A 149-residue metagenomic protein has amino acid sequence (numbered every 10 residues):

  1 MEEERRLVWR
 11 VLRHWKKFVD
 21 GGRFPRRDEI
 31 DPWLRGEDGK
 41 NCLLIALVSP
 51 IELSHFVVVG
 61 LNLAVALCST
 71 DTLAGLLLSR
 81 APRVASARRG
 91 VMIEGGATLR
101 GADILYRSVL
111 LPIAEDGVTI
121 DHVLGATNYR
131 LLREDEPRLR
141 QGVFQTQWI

Functional and structural regions predicted by a protein language model:
M1-C68, G75-I149: Intrinsically disordered, low-complexity terminal regulatory regions
